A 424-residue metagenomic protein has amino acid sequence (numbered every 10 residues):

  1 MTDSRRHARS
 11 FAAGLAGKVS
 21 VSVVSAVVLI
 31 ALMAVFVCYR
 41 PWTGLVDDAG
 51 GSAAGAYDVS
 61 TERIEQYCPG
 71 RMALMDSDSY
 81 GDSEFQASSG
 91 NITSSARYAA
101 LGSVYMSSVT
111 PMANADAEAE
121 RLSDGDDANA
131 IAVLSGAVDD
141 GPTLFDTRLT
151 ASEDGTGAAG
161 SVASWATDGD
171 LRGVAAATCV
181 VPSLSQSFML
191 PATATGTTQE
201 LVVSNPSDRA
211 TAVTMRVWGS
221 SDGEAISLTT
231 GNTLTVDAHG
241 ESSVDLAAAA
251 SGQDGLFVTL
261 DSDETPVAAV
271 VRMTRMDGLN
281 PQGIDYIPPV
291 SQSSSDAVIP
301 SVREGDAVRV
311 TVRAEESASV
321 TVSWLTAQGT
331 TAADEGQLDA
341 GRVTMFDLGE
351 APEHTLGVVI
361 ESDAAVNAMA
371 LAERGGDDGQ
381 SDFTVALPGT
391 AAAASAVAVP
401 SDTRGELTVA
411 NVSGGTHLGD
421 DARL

Functional and structural regions predicted by a protein language model:
M1-G17: Terminal targeting segments of Actinobacterial cell-envelope proteins
A16-V28, A34-S95, A163-S204, V267-E315 (+1 more regions): Conserved functional hotspot residues at active sites or interaction interfaces
D82-G173: Post-signal peptide N-terminal segment of secreted/secretory-pathway proteins
A96-G125, M215-V217, L260, V320-A327 (+1 more regions): Change to "...patches in solvent-exposed regions of secreted, membrane-anchored, or virion-exposed structural
R121-L144, E224-Q253, F257, G329-T355 (+1 more regions): Intrinsically disordered, low-complexity Pro/Gly/Ser/Thr-rich segments with frequent PxxP/GP/PP motifs and embedded
P142-V162, D254-S262, T355-A364: Short, aromatic- and glycine-rich surface loops/edge beta-strands on solvent-exposed regions
S185-T197, S207-V236, V244, S294-S301 (+1 more regions): Intrinsically disordered, low-complexity linker/loop segments enriched in Gly/Pro and charged/polar residues
V203-A225, S262, D306, V312-T331 (+2 more regions): Short acidic, flexible loop segments centered on an aromatic residue
